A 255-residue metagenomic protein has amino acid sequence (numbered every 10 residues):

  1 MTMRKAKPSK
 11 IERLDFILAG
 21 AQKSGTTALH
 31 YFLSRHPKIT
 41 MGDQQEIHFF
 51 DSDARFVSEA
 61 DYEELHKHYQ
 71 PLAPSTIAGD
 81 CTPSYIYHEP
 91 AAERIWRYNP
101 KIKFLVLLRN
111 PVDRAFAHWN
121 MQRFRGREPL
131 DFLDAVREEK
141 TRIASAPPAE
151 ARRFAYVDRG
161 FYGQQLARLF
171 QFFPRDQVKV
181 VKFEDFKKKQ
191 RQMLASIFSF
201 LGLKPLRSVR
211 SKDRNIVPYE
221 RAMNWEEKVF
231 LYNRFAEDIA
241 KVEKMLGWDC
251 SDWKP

Functional and structural regions predicted by a protein language model:
M1-I86, R97-I102, P111-A146, A151 (+1 more regions): PAPS-dependent sulfotransferase catalytic core
L14, A60, Y87-P90, F161-Q164 (+2 more regions): Short, conserved clusters of charged catalytic residues that mark active-site and nucleotide-handling motifs
S24, I86-Y87, D113, Q164 (+2 more regions): Short alpha-helical
G25-T26, L65, G79, I95 (+7 more regions): Generic structural signal for small/hydrophobic residues in well-ordered secondary structure, especially within
Q44, A167-P255: The conserved 3'-phosphoadenosine-5'-phosphosulfate
E59-P71, G126-S196, F200, K204 (+1 more regions): PAPS-dependent sulfotransferase catalytic domain
P83, A144-D158, R214-V229: Surface-exposed cleft-lining segments at the edges of enzyme active sites
P90-I95, M193: Distinct, well-ordered alpha-helical segments
